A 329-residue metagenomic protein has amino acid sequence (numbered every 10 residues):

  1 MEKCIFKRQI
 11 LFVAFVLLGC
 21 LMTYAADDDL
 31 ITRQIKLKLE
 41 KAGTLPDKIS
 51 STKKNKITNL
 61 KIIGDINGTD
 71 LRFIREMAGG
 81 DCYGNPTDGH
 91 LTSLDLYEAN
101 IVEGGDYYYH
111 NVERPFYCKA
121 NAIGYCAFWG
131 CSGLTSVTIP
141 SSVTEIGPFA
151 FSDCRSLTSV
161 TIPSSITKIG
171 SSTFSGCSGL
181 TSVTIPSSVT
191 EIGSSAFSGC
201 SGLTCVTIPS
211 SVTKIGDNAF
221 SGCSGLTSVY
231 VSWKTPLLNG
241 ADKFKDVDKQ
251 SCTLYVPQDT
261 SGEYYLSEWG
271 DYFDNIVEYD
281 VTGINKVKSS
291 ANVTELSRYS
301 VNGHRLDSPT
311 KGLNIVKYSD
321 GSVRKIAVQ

Functional and structural regions predicted by a protein language model:
E2-F12: Bacterial N-terminal signal peptides that target proteins for export
Q9, L30-E40, I57-I66, G84-A122 (+7 more regions): Structural signature of tandem-repeat unit edges
L11-L21: Bacterial N-terminal signal peptides
T23-D27: Boundary at the C-terminal end of the N-terminal hydrophobic targeting segment
G43-K53, T69-G79, N218, L238-D246: Short, T/G/N/S-enriched strand-turn elements that build extracellular solenoid repeat scaffolds
G124-A127, G147-S152, G170-S175, G193-S198 (+2 more regions): Consensus positions within tandem repeat domains that build extended binding/scaffold surfaces
Y279-N302: Residue-level detector of functionally pivotal "anchor" positions at catalytic/ligand-binding pockets or at interdomain
L313-Q329: C-terminal tail/sorting-segment detector
